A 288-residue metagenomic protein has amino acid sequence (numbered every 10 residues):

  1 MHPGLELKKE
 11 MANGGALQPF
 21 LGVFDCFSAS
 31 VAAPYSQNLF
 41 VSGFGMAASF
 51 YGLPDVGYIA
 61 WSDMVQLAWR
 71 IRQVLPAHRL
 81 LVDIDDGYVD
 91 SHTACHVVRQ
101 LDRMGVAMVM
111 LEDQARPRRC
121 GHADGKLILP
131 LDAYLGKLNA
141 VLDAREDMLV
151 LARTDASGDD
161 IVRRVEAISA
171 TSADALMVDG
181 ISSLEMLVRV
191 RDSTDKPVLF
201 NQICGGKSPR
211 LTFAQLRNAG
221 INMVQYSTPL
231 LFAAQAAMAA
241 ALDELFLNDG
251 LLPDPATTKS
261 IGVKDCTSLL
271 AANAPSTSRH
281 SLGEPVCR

Functional and structural regions predicted by a protein language model:
H2-Q202, G206-Y226, A233-A239, D243 (+1 more regions): Alpha/beta enzyme core
L245-R288: Flexible C-terminal active-site loop/helix
